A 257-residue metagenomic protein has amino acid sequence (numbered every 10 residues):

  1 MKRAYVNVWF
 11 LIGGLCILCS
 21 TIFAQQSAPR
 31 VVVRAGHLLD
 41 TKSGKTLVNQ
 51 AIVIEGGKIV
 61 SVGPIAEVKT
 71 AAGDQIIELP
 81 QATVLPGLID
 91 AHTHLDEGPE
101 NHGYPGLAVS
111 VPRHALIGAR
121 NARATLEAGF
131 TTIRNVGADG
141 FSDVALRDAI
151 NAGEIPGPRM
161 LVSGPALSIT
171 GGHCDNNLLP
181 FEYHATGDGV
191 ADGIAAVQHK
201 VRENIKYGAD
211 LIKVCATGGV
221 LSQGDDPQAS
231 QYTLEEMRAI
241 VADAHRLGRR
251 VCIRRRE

Functional and structural regions predicted by a protein language model:
M1-N7: N-terminal secretory signal peptides that target proteins for export/translocation
V8-T21: Bacterial N-terminal signal peptides
I22-Q26: Boundary at the C-terminal end of the N-terminal hydrophobic targeting segment
G36, I52, G57, Q81 (+7 more regions): Divalent metal-coordination and catalytic microenvironments
L38, G44-L85: Histidine-rich, glycine-flanked metal-binding segment
A82-E154, T170-H173, N177-P180, E235 (+1 more regions): Metal-associated gating/positioning segment near the N- to mid-region
A145, A196-E257: Histidine/acidic residue-rich metal-binding segments in metalloenzymes
R159-V162, A166-L179, K206: Surface-exposed loop and adjacent secondary-structure segments within mature catalytic domains
